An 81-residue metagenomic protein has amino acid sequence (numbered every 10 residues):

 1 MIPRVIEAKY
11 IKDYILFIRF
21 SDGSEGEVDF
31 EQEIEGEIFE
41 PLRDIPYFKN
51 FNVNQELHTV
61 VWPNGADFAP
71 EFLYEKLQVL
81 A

Functional and structural regions predicted by a protein language model:
M1-A81: Motif-centric detector for short Cys/His coordination patterns
